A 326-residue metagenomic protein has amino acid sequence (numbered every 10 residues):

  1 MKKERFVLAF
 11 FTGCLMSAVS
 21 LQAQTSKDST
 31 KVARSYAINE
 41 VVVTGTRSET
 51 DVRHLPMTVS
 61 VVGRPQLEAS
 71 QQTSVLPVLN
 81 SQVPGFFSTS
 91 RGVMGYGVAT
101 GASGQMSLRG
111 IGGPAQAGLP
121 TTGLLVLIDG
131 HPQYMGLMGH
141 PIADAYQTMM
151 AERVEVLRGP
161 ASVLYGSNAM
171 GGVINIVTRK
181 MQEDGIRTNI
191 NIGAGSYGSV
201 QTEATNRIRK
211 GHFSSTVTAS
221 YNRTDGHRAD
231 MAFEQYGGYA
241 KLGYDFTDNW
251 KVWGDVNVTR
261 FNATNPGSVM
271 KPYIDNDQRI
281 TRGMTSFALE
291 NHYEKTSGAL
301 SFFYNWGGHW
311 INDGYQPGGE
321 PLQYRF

Functional and structural regions predicted by a protein language model:
T25-E68, L76: Short, acidic, small-residue-rich periplasmic hinge/interaction motif at the N-terminus of Gram-negative outer-membrane
K27, T224-M231, Q235, N249-F326: Flexible loop and strand-edge segments within Gram-negative outer membrane beta-barrel domains
N39, G104, G172, I186-I190 (+5 more regions): Hydrophobic, lipid-facing positions within transmembrane beta-strands of outer-membrane proteins
V59, L67, L79-N80, V154-V156 (+1 more regions): Non-catalytic regulatory/gating segments with a bias toward low-complexity or hydrophobic composition
N80, G123-L124, G130-R158: Short acidic/polar hinge/loop motifs at secondary-structure boundaries that mediate gating or recognition
N80-H131: Extracytoplasmic beta-strand/coil segments of soluble accessory domains associated with Gram-negative outer-membrane
G104, T122-L124, D184-T188, V200-T202 (+4 more regions): Outer-envelope beta-barrel architecture signal
V173, V177-I208, A219, T224-A229: Short strand-turn segments of transmembrane beta-barrel domains in outer membranes, especially the first one or two
